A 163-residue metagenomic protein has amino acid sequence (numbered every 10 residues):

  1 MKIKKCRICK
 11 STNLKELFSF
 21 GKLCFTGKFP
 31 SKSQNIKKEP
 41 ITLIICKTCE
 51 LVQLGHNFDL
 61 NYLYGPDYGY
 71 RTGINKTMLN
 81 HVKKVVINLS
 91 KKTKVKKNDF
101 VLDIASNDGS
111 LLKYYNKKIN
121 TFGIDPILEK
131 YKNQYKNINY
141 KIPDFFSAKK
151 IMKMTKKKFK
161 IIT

Functional and structural regions predicted by a protein language model:
M1-K76: N-terminal juxtadomain amphipathic helix that follows a signal peptide/anchor or precedes a small N-terminal auxiliary
L79-K97: Conserved alpha-helix/loop element of class I SAM-dependent methyltransferases that forms part of the SAM/SAH-binding
K97-N107: Conserved class I S-adenosyl-L-methionine
D108-K118: Conserved SAM-binding loop of SAM-dependent methyltransferases across substrates and taxa, primarily the Class I
N120-D125: Conserved SAM-binding motif I beta-strand of class I
I127-E129: Conserved SAM/SAH-binding beta-strand->alpha-helix loop
K136-I151: Conserved SAM-binding strand-loop segment of SAM-dependent methyltransferases
I162-T163: A conserved beta-strand element that flanks and buttresses the S-adenosyl-L-methionine
